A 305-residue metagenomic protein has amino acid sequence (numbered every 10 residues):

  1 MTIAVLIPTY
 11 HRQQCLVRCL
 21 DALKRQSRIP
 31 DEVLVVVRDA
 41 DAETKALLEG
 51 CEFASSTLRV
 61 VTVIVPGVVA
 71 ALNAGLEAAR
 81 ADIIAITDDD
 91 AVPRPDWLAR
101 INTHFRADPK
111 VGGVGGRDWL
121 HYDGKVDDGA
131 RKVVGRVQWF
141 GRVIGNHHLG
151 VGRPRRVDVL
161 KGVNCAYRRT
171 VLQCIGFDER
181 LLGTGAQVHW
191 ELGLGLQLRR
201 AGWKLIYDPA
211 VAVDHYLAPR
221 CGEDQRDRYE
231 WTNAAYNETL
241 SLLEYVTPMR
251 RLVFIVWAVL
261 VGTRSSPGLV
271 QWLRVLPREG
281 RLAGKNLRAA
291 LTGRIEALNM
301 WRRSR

Functional and structural regions predicted by a protein language model:
M1-R25: N-proximal low-complexity "stem/linker" segments adjacent to membrane-targeting elements
D21-T62: Acidic donor-binding segment of Leloir-type glycosyltransferases
V63-A79: Glycine-rich, basic loop-to-helix element that forms the pyrophosphate-binding segment of sugar-nucleotide handling
I84: Short aromatic/hydrophobic "clamp" motif used to bind/position activated sugar donors
D96-K132: Conserved donor NDP-sugar-binding/catalytic core segment of glycosyltransferases
V134-V157: Short, flexible, basic/aromatic active-site loop/helix in glycosyltransferases
N164-Y167, V171-I175, L181-V211: A short, conserved alpha-helix in the catalytic core of glycosyltransferases
Y229-N233, P248-R305: Non-catalytic, C-terminal membrane-associated alpha-helical segments of glycosyltransferases
